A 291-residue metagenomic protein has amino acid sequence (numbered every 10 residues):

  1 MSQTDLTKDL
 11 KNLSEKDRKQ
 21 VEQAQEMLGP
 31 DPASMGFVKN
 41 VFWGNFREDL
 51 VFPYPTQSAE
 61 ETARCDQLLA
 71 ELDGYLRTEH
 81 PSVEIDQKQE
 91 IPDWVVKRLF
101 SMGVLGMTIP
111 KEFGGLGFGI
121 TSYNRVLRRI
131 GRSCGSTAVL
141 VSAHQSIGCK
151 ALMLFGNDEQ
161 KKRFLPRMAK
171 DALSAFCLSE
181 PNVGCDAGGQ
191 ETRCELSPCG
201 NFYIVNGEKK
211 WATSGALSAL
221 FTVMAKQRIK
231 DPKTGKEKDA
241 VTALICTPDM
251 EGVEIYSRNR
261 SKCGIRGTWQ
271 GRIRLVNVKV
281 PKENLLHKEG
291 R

Functional and structural regions predicted by a protein language model:
M1-S142, K150, F155-A169, L173 (+1 more regions): Amphipathic, small/basic residue-rich leader segments at the start of a protein or domain
G117-R125, R167, D186-G189, R274 (+1 more regions): Structural signature of FAD isoalloxazine-binding scaffolds in flavoprotein oxidoreductases
G119-T121, K150-M153, D186-E191, G215-S218 (+3 more regions): Short acidic, glycine/serine/threonine-rich loops at helix termini
F164, S179, G189-Q190, E208-K210 (+1 more regions): Short beta-alpha junctions and helix-cap segments that line functional grooves
L173-L196: A gly/ser-rich beta-alpha-beta helix-loop segment of oxidoreductase catalytic cores
N182-C185, W211-S214, T234-G235, K262-Q270: Short Gly/Pro-enriched turn/cap motifs at secondary-structure boundaries
N201-F202, N206-Y256: A short core secondary-structure module
G252, R274-R291: A glycine-rich, basic-preceded beta-loop-alpha segment at the flavin cofactor/substrate interface of flavin-utilizing
